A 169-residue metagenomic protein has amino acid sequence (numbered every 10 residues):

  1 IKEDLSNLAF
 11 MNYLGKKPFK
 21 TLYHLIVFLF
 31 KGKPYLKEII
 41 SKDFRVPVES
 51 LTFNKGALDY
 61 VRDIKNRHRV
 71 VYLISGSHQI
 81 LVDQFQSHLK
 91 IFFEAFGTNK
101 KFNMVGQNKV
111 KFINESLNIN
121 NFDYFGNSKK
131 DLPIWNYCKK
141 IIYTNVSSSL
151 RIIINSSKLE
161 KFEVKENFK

Functional and structural regions predicted by a protein language model:
I1-K33: Active-site neighborhood of HAD-like aspartate-dependent phosphohydrolases
N12-T21, Y35-K42, K65-Y72, K109: Short, mixed-charge, low-aromatic patches
F28-D59, R69: Metal-dependent phosphoesterase signature
E49-K169: C-terminal cap/substrate-recognition subdomain and adjoining C-terminal extension of metal-dependent phosphatase-like
